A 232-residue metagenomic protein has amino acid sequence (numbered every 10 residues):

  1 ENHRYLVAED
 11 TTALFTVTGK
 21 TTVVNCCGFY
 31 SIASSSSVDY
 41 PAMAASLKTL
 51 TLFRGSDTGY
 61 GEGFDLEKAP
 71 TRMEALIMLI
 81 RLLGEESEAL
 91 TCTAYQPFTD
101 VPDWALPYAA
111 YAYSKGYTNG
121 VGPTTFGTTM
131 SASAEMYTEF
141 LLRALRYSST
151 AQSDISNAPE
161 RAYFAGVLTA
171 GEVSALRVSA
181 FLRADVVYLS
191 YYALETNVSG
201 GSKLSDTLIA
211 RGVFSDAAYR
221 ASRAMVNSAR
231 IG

Functional and structural regions predicted by a protein language model:
E1-F29: Solvent-exposed beta-strand/loop surfaces, strongest in extracytoplasmic domains of secreted and cell-surface proteins
T21-L106, S114-E135, L141-A180, A193-G232: Feature responds to low-complexity, polar/acidic, surface-exposed segments characteristic of secreted/exported proteins
A184, L189: Surface-exposed binding/hinge segments that line and control ligand-binding clefts or catalytic entry sites
